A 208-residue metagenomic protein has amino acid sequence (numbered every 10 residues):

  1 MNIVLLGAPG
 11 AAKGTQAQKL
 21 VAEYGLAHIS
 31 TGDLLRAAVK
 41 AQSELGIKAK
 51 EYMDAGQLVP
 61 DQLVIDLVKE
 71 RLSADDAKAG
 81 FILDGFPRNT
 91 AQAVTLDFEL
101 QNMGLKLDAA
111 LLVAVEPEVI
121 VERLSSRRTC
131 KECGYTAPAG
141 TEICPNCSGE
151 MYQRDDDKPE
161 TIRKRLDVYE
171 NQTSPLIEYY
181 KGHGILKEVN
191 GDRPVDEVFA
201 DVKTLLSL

Functional and structural regions predicted by a protein language model:
M1-L208: Glycine-rich phosphate-binding loop of ATP-dependent small-molecule kinases
